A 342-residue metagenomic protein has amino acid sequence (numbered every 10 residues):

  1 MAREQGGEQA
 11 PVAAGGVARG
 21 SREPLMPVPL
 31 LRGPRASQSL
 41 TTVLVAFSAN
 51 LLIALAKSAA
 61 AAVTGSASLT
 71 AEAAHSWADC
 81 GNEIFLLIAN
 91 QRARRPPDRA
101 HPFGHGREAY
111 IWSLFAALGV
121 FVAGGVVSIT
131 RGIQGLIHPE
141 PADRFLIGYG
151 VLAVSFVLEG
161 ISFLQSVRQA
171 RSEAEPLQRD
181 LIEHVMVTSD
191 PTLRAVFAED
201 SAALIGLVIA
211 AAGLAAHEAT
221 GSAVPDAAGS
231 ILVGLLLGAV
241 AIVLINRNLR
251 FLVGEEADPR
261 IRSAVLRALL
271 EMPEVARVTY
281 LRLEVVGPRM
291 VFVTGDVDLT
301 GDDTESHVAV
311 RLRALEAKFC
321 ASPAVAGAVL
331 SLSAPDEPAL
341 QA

Functional and structural regions predicted by a protein language model:
M1-A56: Topogenic membrane-insertion module of multi-pass membrane proteins
A2, G15-A18, G106-A342: Alpha-helical transmembrane segments and adjacent TM-loop junctions that form the membrane-embedded core of multi-pass
A2-G6, A10-L25, C80-R94, A170-L181: Short, charged cytosolic
A36-V45, A74-I84, I111-A123: Alpha-helical transmembrane segments of integral membrane proteins, especially early/N-terminal helices
L40, S66-L69, A223, A227: Residues that define the loop-to-transmembrane-helix transition and helix capping in multi-pass membrane transporters
A49, A62-Q91, R95, I129 (+2 more regions): Acidic (Asp/Glu-rich) catalytic motifs at the cytosolic membrane interface
A56, A74, G81, I88 (+1 more regions): Membrane-embedded alpha-helices of multi-pass transport/permease systems
A89-E108, H138: Aspartate-rich (DDxxD/NDxxD/DxxxD) Mg2+/diphosphate-binding motifs and their adjoining helix-loop segments
